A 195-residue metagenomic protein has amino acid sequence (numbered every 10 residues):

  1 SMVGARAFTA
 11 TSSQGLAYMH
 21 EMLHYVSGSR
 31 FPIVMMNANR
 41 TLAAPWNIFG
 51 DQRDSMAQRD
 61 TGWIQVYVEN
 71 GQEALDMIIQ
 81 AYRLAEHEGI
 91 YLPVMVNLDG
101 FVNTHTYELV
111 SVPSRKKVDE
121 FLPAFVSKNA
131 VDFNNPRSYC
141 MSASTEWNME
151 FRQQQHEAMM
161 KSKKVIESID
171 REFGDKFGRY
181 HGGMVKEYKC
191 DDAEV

Functional and structural regions predicted by a protein language model:
S1-A57, W63-E86, V195: Thiamine diphosphate
P32-V34, I90-M95: Short secondary-structure capping/junction motifs at helix and strand boundaries
S55-M56, V185-K189: Short, flexible, solvent-exposed loop/turn segments with mixed acidic/basic and small polar residues
T61-G62, Q154: Flexible glycine/proline-enriched surface loops and loop-helix/loop-strand junctions
L84-Y91, G183: Generic macromolecular interface patches on structured domains
P93-K186: Conformationally flexible catalytic loops at phosphate/diphosphate-handling active centers
C190-E194: A short, charged/proline- and glycine-enriched loop that marks the coil->beta-strand transition at the N-terminal
